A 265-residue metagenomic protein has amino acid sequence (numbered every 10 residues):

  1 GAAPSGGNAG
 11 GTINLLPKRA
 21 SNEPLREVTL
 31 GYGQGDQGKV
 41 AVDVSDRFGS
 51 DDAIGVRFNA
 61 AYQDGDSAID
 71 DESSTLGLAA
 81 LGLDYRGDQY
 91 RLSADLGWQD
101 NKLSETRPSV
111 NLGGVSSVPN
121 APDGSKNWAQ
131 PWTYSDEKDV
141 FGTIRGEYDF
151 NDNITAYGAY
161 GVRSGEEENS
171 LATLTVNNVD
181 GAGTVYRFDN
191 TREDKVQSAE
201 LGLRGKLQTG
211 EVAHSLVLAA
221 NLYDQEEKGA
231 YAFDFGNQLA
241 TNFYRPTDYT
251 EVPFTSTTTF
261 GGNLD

Functional and structural regions predicted by a protein language model:
A2-A79, Y85-R91, V140: Outer-membrane beta-barrel translocator/receptor signature
S5, G33-D36, D71-T75, W132-D139 (+4 more regions): Short sequence motifs at beta-strands and strand-loop junctions characteristic of Gram-negative outer-membrane
K18, P24-D43, E211, A220-D265: Outer-membrane beta-barrel transmembrane domain signature of Gram-negative proteins, especially the mid-to-C-terminal
L25, A53-G55, R91-D95, R145-D149 (+2 more regions): Membrane-spanning beta-strand positions in outer-membrane beta-barrel proteins
V28-Y32, V42, F58-D64, A94-D100 (+2 more regions): Transmembrane beta-barrel strands of outer-membrane/channel proteins
G49-D51, R86-Y90, N151-N153, R204 (+1 more regions): Outer-membrane beta-barrel channels and translocator barrels
Q63-S67, A80-D149, S164-D194, F233-L264: Acidic/polar loop-and-plug regions of large Gram-negative outer-membrane beta-barrel proteins
L76-A79, F141-T143, A199-Q208: Short alpha-helical segments and helix-capping/turn motifs at coil-helix boundaries
